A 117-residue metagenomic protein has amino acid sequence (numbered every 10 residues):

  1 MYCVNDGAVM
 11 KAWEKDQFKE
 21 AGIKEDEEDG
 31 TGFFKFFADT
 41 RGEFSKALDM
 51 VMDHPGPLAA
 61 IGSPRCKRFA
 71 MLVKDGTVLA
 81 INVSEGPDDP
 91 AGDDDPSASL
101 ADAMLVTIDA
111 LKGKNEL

Functional and structural regions predicted by a protein language model:
M1-L117: Chalcogenol-based redox active-site neighborhoods
